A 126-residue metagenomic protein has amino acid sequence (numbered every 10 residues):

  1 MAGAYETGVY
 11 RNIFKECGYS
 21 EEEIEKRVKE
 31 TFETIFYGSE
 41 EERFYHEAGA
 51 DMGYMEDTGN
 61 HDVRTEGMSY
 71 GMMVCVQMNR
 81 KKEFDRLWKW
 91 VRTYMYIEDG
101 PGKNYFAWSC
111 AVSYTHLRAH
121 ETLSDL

Functional and structural regions predicted by a protein language model:
M1-E66, K81-V112: Low-complexity, Ser/Thr/Pro/Gly-enriched N-terminal "stalk/linker" regions
S69-N79: Short glycine/serine- and small hydrophobic-enriched flexible loop segments
H116-L126: Single conserved hydrophobic/aromatic residue that forms the stacking wall/gate of nucleotide- or nucleobase-binding
